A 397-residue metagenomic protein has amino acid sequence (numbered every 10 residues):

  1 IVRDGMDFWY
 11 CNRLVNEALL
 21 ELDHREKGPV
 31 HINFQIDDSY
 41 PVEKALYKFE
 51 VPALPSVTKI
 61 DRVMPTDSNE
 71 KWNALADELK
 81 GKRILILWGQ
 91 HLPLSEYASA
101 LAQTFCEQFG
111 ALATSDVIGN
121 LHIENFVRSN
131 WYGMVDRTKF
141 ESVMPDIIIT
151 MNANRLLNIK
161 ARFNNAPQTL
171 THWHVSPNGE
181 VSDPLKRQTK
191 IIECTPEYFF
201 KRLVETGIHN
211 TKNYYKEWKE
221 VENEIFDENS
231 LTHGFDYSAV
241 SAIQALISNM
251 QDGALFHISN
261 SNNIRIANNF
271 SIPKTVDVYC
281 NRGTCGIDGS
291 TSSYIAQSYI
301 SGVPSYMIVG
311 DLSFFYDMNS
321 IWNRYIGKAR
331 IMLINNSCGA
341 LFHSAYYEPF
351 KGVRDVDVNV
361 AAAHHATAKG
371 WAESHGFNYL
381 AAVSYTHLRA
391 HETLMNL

Functional and structural regions predicted by a protein language model:
I1-V15, S115-K219, R324, I331 (+1 more regions): Glycine-rich, acidic loop regions that bind phosphate or pyrophosphate groups
L14-E17, E21-L79: Conformationally flexible catalytic loops at phosphate/diphosphate-handling active centers
L14-N16, D61-W72, G89, E373-R389: Glycine-rich ThDP/TPP pyrophosphate-binding loop and its adjacent helix/strand module within ThDP-dependent enzymes
E21-E26, K71-I84, F105, L246-Q251 (+1 more regions): Glycine-rich phosphate/diphosphate-binding loops that line cofactor/substrate pockets in enzymes
W88-W173, P273-S301, F315-M318: Glycine-rich, anion-gripping cofactor-binding loops and their flanking helix/strand elements in enzyme active sites
F163-N262, T367-W371, H375, A382-R389: Phosphate/pyrophosphate-binding active-site segments
N269-R389: Thiamine diphosphate
H387-A390, L394-L397: Single conserved hydrophobic/aromatic residue that forms the stacking wall/gate of nucleotide- or nucleobase-binding
